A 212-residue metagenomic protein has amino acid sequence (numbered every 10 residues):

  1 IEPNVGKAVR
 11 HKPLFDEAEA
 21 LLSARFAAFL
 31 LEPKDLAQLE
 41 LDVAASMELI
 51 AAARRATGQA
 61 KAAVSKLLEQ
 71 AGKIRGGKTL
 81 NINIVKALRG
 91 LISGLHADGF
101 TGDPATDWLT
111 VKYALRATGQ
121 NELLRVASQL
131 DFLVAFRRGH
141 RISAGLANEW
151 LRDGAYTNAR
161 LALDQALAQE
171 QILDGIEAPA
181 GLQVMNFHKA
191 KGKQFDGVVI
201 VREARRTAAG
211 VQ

Functional and structural regions predicted by a protein language model:
I1-Q212: The feature marks helicase ATPase cores and/or their adjacent C-terminal helical subdomains in SF1/SF2/AAA+ helicases
